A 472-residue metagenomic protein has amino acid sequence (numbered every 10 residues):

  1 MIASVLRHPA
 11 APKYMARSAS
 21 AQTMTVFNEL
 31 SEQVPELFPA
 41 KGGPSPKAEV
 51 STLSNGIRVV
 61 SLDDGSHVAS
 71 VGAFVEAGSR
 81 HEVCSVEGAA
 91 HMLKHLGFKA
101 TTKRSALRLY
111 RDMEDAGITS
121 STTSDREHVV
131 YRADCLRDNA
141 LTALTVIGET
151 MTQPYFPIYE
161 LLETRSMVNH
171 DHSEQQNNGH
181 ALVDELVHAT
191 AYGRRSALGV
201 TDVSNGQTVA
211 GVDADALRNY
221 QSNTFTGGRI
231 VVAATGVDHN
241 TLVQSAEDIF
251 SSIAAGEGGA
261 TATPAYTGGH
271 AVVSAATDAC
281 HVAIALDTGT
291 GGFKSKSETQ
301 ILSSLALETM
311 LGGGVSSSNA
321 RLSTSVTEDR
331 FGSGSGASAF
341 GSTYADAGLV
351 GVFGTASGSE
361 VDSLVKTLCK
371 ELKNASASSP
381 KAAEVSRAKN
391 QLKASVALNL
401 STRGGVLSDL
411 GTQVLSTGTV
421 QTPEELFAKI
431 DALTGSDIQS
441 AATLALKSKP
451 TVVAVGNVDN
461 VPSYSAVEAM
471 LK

Functional and structural regions predicted by a protein language model:
I2-E32, T52, T102, A106-P264 (+4 more regions): Charge-rich, well-structured scaffold segments of protease-associated domains
Q22-N55, S61: Short, Gly/Pro- and small/polar-rich lid/capping loops
G42-P44, P264-T267: Short solvent-exposed loop/turn micro-motifs enriched in small/polar/acidic residues
P46, G65, S70-D138, E308-S333: M16/MPP (pitrilysin/insulinase) zinc-metallopeptidase core fold and M16-derived inactive scaffolds
D64-G65, S342: Short polar/acidic secondary-structure junctions
V75, A285, S303-S304: Mixed-charge, low-complexity intrinsically disordered regions
E82, G291-K294, Y344-D346: Short glycine/serine/proline-enriched coil/turn segments at secondary-structure junctions
A279-H281, T290-V315, N319: A conserved active-site cap/scaffold subdomain adjacent to cofactor or substrate pockets
